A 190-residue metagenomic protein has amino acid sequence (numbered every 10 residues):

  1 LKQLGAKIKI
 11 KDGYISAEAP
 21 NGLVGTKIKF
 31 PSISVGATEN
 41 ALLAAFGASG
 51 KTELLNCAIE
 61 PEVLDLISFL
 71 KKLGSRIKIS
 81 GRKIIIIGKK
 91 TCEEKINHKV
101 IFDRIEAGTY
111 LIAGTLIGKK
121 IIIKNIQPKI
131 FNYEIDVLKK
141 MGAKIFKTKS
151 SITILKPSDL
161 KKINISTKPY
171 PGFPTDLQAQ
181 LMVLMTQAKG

Functional and structural regions predicted by a protein language model:
L1-G190: Short, structured segments at the rim of ligand-binding sites
